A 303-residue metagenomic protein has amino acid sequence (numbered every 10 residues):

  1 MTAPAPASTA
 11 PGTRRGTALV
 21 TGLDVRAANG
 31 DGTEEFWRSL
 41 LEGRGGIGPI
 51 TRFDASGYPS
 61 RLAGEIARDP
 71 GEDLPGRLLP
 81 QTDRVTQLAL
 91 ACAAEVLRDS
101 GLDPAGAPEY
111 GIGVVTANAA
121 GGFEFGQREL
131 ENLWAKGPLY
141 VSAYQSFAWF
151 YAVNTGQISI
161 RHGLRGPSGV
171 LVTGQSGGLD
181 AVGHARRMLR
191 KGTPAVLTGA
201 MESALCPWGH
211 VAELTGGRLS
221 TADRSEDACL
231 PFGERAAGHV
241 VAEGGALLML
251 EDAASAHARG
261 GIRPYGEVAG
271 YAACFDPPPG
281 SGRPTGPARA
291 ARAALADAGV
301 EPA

Functional and structural regions predicted by a protein language model:
T2-A3, R14-G46: N-terminal phosphate-binding or glycine-rich loops at protein starts, especially the Walker A/P-loop of NTPases
A10-R14, A105-E109, L139, Y151 (+6 more regions): Solvent-exposed alpha-helices and their adjacent loops that cap or buttress functional pockets in soluble metabolic
T17-T21, L41-P49, R224-P302: Condensing-enzyme catalytic core mediating Claisen C-C bond formation in acyl metabolism
L19-V20, E35, L41-T173, M201-H210 (+1 more regions): Conserved beta-ketoacyl condensing-enzyme motif
G22-D24, V115-N118, V172, V196-E202 (+2 more regions): Short beta-strand segments
P59-A63, G121-F125, L179, S203-C229 (+1 more regions): Active-site-adjacent elements of ketosynthase-type condensing enzymes
A135-S142, G183-R187, S203-A258: Glycine-/small-residue-rich "gating" segment that lines the acyl/pantetheine channel and substrate pocket
